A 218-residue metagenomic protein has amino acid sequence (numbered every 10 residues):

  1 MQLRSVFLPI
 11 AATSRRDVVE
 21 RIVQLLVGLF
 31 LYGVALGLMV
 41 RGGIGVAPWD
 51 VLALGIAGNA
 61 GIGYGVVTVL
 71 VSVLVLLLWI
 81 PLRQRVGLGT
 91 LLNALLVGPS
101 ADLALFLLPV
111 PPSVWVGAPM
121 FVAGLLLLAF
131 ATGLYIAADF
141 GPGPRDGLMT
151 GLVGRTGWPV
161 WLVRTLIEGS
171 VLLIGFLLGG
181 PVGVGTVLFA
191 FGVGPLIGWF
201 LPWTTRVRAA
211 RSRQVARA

Functional and structural regions predicted by a protein language model:
M1-A218: Core subunits and conserved enzymes of cellular information-processing and envelope-translocation systems across
